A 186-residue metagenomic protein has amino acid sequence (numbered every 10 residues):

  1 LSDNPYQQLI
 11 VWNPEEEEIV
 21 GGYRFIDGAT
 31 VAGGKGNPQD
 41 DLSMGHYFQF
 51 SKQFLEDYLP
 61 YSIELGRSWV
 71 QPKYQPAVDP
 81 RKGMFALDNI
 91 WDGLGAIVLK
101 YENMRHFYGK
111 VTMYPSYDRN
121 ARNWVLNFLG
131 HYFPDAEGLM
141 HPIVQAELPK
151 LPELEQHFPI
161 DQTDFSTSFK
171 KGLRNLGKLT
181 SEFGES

Functional and structural regions predicted by a protein language model:
L1, E15, I26, G66-W69: Anionic group-transfer/hydrolysis microenvironments
S2-L9, G33-G34: A short helix-loop-beta-strand connector motif used in the catalytic cores of GNAT acetyltransferases and, in some
P5-Q7, G21, Y61: Residues that flank catalytic or metal-binding motifs in active/ligand-binding sites
Q8-V11, Y108-K110: Extended hydrophobic secondary-structure segments that form protein cores and membrane-embedded regions
I10, E17-I26: Conserved beta-strand in the GNAT
E15-E18, A77: Short, solvent-exposed loop/turn segments that connect beta-strands within catalytic domains and beta-strand-rich
T30-S186: Acyl-donor binding region in acyl/amide transferases
